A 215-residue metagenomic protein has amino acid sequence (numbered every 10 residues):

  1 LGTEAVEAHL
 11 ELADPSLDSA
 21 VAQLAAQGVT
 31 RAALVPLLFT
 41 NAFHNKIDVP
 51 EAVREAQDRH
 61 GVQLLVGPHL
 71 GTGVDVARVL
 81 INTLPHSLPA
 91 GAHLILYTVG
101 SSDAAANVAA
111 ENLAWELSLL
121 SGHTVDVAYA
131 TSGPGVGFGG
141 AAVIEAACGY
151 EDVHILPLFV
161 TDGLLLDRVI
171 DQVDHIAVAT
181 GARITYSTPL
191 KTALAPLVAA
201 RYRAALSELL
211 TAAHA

Functional and structural regions predicted by a protein language model:
L1-A215: Active-site-proximal alpha-helix that buttresses catalytic centers in soluble enzyme cores
